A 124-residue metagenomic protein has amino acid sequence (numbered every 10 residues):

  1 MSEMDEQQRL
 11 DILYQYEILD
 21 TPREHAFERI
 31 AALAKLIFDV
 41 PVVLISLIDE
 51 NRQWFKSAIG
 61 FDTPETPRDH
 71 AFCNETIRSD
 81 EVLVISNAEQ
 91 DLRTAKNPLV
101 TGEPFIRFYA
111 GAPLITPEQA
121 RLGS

Functional and structural regions predicted by a protein language model:
M1-E24: Signal-transmission linkers at sensory-effector interfaces
D11, P41-V42, I48-A58, T63-R107: Regulatory sensory and allosteric helical modules in signal-transduction proteins and certain transcription factors
Y16, R29-I37, E75, S79 (+1 more regions): Amphipathic alpha-helical regulatory segments at dimerization interfaces that relay allosteric signals between sensory
D20-Q53, R68: Helix-loop-beta substructure at the N-terminus of cytosolic sensory domains that couple signal/ligand detection
F38, P104, A120: Structured loop/turn residues at beta-strand edges in well-structured enzyme cores
V40, Y109, L122: Short coil/loop residues immediately preceding or within conserved phosphate-binding loops of NTP-utilizing enzyme
R107-E118: A short, aliphatic-rich beta-strand micro-motif
E118-S124: Sensory beta-strand/linker motifs that couple input domains to effectors
